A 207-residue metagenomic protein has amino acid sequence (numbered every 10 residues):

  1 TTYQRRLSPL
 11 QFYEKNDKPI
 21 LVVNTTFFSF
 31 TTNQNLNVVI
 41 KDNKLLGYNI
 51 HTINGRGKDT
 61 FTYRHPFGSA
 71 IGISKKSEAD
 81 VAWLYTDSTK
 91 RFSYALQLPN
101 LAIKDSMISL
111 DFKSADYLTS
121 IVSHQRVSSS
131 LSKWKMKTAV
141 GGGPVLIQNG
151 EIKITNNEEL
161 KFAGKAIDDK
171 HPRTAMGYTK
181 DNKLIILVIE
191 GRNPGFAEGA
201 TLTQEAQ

Functional and structural regions predicted by a protein language model:
T1-Q207: Gly/Ser/Thr/Pro-rich low-complexity, intrinsically disordered segments
